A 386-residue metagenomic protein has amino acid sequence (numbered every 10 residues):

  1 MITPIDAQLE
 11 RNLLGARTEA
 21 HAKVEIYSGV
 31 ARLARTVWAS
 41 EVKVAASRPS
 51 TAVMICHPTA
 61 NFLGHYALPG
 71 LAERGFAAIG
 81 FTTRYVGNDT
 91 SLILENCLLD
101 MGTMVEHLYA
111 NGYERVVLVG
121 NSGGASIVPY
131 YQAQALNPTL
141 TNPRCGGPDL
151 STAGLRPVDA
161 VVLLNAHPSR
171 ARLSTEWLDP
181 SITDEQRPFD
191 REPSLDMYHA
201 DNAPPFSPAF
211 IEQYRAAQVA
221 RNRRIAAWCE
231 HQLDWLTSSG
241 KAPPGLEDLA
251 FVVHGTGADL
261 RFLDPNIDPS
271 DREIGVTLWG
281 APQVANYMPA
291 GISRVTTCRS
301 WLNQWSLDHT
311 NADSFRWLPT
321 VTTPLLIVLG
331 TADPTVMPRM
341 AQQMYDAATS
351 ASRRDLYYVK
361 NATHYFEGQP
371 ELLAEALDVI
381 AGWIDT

Functional and structural regions predicted by a protein language model:
I2-T51, Q369: N-terminal cap/lid segment of alpha/beta-hydrolase-fold proteins
L63-H65, L173, T310, P334-M340: Conserved alpha/beta-hydrolase "acid-adjacent" motif
L68-T90: Conserved alpha/beta-hydrolase
S91-N111, S126-Q134, T139-P143, D378: Alpha/beta-hydrolase active-site loop
R115-F189: Primarily recognizes the serine-hydrolase "nucleophile elbow" in alpha/beta-hydrolase and SGNH/GDSL folds
P193-D313: Alpha/beta-hydrolase
V321, I327-L329, D333: Short beta-strand/loop motif that positions the catalytic acidic residue of the alpha/beta-hydrolase fold
A362-A374: Catalytic histidine-centered segment of alpha/beta-hydrolase-like enzymes
